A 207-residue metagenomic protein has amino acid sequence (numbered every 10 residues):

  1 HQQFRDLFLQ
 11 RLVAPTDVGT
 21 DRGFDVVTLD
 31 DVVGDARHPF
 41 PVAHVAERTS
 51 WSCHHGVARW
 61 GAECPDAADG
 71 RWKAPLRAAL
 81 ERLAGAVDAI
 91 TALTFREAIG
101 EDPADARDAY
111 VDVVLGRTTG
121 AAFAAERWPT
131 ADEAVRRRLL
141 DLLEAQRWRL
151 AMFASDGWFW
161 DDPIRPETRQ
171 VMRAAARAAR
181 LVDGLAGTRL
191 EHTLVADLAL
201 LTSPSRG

Functional and structural regions predicted by a protein language model:
H1-G207: Active-site and substrate-binding clefts of carbohydrate-active enzymes
